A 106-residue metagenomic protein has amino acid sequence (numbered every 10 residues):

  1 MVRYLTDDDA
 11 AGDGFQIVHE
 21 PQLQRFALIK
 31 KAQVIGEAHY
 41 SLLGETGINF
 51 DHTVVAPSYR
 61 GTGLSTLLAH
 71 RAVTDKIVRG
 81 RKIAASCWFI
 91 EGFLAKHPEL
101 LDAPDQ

Functional and structural regions predicted by a protein language model:
V2-Q24: Active-site rim helix/loop that mediates acceptor-substrate recognition in acyltransferases
Q24-I35: Conserved beta-hairpin
Q33-S41, N49: Conserved beta-strand in the GNAT
H39, D51, T66, I83-A84 (+1 more regions): Acidic/histidine-enriched, beta-strand-rich ligand/metal-binding domains
T53-R60: A short, internal acetyl-CoA/4′-phosphopantetheine-binding micro-motif in the GNAT/acyltransferase core
G61-V73: Conserved acetyl-CoA-binding loop-helix of GNAT-fold acetyltransferases
T74-Q106: C-terminal structural segments of small proteins and small subunits
